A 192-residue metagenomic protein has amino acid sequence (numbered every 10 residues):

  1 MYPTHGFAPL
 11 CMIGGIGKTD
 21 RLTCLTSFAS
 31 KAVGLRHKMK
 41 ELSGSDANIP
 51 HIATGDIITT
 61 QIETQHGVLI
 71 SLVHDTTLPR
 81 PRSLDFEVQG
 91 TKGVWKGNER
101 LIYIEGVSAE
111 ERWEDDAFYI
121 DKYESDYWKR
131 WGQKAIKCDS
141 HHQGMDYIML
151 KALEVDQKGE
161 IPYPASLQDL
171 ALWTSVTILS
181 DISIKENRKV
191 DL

Functional and structural regions predicted by a protein language model:
M1-P81, E87, Q168-A171: Rossmann-like dinucleotide-binding domain that binds NAD(P)(H)
G6-F7, L150-K151, T177: A general structural signal for well-ordered alpha-helical segments in protein cores
P9-M12, A152-D156, I182: Residue-level signal for well-ordered alpha-helical scaffold segments within enzymatic catalytic domains
K31, V94, V176-S180: Alpha-helical scaffold segments in carbohydrate-active enzymes
L35-H51, E63-T64, K92-A165: C-terminal glycine/acidic-rich active-site capping loop/insertion
L69-S71, V94, P162, K189: Short, mixed charged/polar active-site loops that provide acid/base catalysis or chelate metal/phosphate cofactors
L153, L170, N187: Hydrophobic, well-ordered secondary-structure elements that form the walls of internal hydrophobic environments
I182-L192: C-terminal capping/lid region of NAD(P)-dependent oxidoreductase domains
